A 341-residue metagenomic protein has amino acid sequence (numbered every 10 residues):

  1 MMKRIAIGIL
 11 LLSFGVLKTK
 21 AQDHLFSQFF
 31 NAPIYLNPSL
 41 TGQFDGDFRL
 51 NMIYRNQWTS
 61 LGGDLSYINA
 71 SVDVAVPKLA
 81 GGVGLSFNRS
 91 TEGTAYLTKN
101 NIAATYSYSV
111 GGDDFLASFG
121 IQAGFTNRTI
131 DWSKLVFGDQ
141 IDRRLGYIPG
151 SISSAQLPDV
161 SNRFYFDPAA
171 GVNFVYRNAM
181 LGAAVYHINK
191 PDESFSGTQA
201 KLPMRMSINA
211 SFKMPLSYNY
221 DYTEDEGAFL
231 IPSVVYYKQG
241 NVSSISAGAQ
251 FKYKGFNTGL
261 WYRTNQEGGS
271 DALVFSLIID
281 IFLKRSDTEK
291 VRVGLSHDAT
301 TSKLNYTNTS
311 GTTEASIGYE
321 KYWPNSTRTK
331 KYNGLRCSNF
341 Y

Functional and structural regions predicted by a protein language model:
M1-L25, A249, I317, C337-Y341: Bacterial Sec-dependent N-terminal signal peptides
Q22-Y35, S39-L40, R55-Q57, L61-D64 (+4 more regions): Outer-membrane beta-barrel translocator/channel fold
G42-Y54, V83, P232: Transmembrane beta-strand segments of Gram-negative outer membrane beta-barrel proteins
D45, Y176-R177, V185, Y253-G255: Residue-level signal for tight coil/turn positions that link beta-strands
D159-A184: Outer-membrane beta-barrel transmembrane strands
A169, S244-S246, V274: Conserved positions at the start
A179-A249: Aromatic-anchored, glycine/proline-accented short structural segments that stabilize local strand-turns or short
